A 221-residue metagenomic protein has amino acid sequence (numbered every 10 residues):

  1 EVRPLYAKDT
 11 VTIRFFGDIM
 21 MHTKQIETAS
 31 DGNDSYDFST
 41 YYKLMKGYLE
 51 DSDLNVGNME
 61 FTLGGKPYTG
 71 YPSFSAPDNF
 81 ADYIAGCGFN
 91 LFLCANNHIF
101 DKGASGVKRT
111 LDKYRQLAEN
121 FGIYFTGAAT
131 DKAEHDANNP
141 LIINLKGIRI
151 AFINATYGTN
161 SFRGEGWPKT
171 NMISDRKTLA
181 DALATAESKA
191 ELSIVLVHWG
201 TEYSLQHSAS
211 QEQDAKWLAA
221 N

Functional and structural regions predicted by a protein language model:
E1-N221: Acidic, metal/ion-coordinating pockets
